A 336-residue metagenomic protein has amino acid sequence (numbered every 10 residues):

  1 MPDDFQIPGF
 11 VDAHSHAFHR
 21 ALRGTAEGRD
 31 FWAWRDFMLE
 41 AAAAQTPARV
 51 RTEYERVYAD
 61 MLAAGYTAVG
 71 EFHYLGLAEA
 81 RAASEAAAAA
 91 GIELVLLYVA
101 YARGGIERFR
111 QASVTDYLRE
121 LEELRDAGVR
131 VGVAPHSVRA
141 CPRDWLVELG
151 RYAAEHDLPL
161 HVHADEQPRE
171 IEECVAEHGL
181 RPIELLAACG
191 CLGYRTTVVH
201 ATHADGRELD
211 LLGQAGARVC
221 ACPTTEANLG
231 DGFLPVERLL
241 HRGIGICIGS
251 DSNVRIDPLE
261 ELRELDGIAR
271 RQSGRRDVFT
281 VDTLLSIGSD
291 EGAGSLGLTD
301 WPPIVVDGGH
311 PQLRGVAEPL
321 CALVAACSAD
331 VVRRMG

Functional and structural regions predicted by a protein language model:
M1-I7: Histidine-rich, glycine-flanked metal-binding segment
D3, H14, G65, F72 (+9 more regions): Conserved, mostly hydrophobic/aromatic
P8-R20, P159-P168: Histidine-centered catalytic micro-motifs
A21-E53, Y101-T115, P168-G193, A215-R218 (+1 more regions): Active-site gating loops and adjacent loop-to-helix segments of metal-dependent hydrolytic enzymes
R23-E93, D116-A127: Alpha-helical scaffold segments that flank or form the walls of functional sites
A78-A201: Metal-coordinating catalytic core of metallo-dependent amide/deamination hydrolases
C191-P311: Active-site-adjacent C-terminal substructures of enzyme catalytic domains
P302-G336: C-terminal cap of metal-dependent C-N hydrolases
